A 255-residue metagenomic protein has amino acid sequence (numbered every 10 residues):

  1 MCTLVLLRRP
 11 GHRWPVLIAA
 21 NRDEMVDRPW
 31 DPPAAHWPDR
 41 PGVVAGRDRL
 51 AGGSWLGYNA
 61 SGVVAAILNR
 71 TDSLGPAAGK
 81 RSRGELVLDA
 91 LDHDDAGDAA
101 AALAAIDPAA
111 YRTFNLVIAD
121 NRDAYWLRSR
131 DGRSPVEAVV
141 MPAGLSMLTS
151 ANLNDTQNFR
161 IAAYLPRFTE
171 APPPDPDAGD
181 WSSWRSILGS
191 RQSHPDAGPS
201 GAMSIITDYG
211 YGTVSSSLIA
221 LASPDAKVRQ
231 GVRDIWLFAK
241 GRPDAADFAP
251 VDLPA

Functional and structural regions predicted by a protein language model:
M1-A255: N-terminal nucleophile
